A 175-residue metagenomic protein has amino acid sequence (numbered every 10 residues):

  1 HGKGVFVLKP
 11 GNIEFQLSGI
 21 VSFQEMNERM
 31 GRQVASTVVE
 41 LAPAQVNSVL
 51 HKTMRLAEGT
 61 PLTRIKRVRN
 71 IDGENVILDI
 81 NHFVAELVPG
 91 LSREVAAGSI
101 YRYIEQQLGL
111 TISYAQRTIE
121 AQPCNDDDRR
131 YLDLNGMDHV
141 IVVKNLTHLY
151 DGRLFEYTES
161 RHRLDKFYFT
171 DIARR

Functional and structural regions predicted by a protein language model:
H1-P61, V88-Y114, P123, Y168-R175: HTH-adjacent hinge/linker in prokaryotic transcriptional regulators
V5, T60, E74, D138-H139 (+1 more regions): Structural motif
E58-D72, V140-H148: A short beta-strand signature
R64-D72, L78-P89: Anionic-ligand binding region
I77-L78, Y157: Short glycine-/small-residue motifs
D128-V140: Beta-rich strand-turn-strand
D138-T170: Beta-alpha-beta core module
